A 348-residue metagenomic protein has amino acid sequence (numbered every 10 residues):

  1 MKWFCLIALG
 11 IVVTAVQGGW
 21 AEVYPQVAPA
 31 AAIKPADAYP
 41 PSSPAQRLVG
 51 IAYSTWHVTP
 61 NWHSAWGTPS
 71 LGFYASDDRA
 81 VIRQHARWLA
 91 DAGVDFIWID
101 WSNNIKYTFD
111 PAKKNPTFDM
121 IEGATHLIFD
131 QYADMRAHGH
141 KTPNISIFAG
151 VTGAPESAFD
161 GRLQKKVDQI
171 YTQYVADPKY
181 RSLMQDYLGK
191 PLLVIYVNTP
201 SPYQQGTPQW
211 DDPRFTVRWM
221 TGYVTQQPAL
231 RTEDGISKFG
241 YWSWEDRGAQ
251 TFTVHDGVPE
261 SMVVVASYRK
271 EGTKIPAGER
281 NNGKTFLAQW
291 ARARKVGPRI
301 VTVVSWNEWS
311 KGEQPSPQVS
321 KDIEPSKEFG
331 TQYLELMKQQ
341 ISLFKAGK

Functional and structural regions predicted by a protein language model:
C5-A15: Bacterial N-terminal signal peptides
W20-K348: Glycan-processing catalytic domains of CAZymes
